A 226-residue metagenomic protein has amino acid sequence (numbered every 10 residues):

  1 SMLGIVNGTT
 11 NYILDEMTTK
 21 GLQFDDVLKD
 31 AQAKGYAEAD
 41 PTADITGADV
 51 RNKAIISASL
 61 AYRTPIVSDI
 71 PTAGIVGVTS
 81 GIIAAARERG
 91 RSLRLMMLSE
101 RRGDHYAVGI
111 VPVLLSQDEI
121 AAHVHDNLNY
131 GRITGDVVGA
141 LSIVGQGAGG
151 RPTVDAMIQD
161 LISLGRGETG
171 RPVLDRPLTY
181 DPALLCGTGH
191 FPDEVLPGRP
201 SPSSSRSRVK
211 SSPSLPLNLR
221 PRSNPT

Functional and structural regions predicted by a protein language model:
S1-D15: Rossmann-fold dinucleotide-binding core
L14-T18, G145, D155: Short acidic, glycine/serine/threonine-rich loops at helix termini
M17, D26-H123, L128-Y130: Substrate-binding/catalytic subdomain of NAD(P)-dependent oxidoreductase enzymes
I75, G139-L141, G145-R151: Glycine-rich phosphate/pyrophosphate-binding beta-alpha loops
H105-A107, L128-Y130, V138, P192-L196 (+1 more regions): Active-site lining segments that contact anionic ligands and/or coordinate catalytic metals
G150-I158: Short, charged, low-complexity patches
I158-T226: A conserved regulatory-domain signal marking ACT and ACT-like small-molecule sensing domains and adjacent regulatory
